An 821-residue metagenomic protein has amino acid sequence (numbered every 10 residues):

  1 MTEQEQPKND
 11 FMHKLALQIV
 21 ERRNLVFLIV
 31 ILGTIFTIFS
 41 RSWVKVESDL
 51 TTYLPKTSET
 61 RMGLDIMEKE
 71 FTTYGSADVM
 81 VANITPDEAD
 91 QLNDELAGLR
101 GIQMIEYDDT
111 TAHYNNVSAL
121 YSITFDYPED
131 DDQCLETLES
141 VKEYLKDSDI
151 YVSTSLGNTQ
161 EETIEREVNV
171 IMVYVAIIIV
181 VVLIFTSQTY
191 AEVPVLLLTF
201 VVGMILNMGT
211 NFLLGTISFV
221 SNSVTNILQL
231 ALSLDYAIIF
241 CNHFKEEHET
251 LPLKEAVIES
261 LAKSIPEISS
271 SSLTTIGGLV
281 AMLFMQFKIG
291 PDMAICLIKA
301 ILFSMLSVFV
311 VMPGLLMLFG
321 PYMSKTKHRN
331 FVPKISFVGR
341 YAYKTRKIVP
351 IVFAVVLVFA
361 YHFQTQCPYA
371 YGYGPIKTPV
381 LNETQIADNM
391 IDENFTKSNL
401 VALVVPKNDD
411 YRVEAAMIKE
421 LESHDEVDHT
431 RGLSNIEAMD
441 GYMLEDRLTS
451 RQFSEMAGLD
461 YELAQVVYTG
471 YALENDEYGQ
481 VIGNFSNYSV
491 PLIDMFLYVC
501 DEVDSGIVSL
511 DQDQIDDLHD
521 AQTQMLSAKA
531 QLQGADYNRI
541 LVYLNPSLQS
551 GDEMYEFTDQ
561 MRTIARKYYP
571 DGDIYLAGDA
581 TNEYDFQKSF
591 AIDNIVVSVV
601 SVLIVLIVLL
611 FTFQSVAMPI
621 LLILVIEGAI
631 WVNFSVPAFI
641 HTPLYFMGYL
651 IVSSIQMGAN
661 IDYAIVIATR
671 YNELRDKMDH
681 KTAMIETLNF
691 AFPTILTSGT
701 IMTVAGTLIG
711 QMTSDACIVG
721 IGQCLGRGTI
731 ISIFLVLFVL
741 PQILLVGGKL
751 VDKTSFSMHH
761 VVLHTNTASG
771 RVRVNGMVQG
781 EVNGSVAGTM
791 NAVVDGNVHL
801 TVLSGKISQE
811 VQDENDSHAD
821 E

Functional and structural regions predicted by a protein language model:
M1-V46, E129-G372, Q549-D552, E556-D559 (+1 more regions): Membrane-embedded transmembrane helical bundles of large multi-pass transporters/channels
T2-I31, I38-S42, T57, I66-A77 (+9 more regions): Structural signature of multi-pass, alpha-helical inner-membrane proteins
L50-P55, E59, E70-D78, I84 (+1 more regions): Juxtamembrane segments of multi-pass membrane proteins
T57-M62, E70, A82-T124, E143 (+3 more regions): Extracytoplasmic
G63-D65, V180: Short, charged beta->alpha transition segments
Y74, N116, T225, T275-I276 (+3 more regions): Short, solvent-exposed loop/turn segments at the edges of secondary structure
G75-N83, N93, D108-E165, L400-N408 (+6 more regions): A short beta-strand structural signal in non-transmembrane regions
N394-S398, S423-D425, A521-Q522, A530-D536 (+5 more regions): A structural signal for short secondary-structure junctions
